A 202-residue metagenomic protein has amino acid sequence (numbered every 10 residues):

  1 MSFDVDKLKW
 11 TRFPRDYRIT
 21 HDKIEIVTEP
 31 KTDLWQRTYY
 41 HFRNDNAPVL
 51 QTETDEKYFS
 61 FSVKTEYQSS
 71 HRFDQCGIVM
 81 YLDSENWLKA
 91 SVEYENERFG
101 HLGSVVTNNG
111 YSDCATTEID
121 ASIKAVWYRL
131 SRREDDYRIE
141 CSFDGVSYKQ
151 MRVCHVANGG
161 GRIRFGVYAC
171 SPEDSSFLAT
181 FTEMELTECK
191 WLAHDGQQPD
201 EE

Functional and structural regions predicted by a protein language model:
M1-E202: Extracellular glycan-recognition regions
